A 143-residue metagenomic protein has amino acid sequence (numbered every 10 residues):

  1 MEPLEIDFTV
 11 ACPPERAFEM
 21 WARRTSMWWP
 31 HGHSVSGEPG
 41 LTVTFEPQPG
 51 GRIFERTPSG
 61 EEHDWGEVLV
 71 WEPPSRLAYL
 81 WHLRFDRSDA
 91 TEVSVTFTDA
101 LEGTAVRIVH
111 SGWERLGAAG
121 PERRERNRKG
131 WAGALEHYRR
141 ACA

Functional and structural regions predicted by a protein language model:
M1-G40: Hydrophobic ligand-binding cavity/cleft-lining segments
M1-R16, R56, V70, T98-R107: Aromatic-glycine hotspot motif
A17-W21, I53, V68, L77-Y79 (+3 more regions): Hydrophobic pocket/interface hotspot
S34-G51, D64: A solvent-exposed, acidic/Ser-Thr-rich amphipathic alpha-helical stretch
T44, F54-E102, S111: Hydrophobic-ligand binding "helix-grip"
G112-A143: A conserved amphipathic terminal alpha-helix motif
